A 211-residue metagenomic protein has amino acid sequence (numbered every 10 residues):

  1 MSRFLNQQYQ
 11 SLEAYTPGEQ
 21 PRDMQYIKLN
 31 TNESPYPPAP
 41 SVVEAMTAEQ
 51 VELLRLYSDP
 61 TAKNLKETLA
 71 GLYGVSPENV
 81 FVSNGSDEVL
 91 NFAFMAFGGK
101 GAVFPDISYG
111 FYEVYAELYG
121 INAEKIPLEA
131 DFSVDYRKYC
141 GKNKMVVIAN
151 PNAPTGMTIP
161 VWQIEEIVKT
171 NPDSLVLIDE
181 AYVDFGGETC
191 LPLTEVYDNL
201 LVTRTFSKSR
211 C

Functional and structural regions predicted by a protein language model:
M1-L56, K142: N-terminal "arm"/small-domain region of PLP-dependent enzymes with the aminotransferase-like
N32-P35, S86-D87, Y109, N150-P154 (+2 more regions): Short glycine-rich anion-binding loops that position phosphate/pyrophosphate groups of nucleotides and phosphorylated
E44, A48, G71, N91 (+4 more regions): Short, well-ordered alpha-helices that flank and scaffold nucleotide-derived cofactor binding pockets
S58, V82, F104, V202: Conserved SAM-binding loop
K63-G101: Phosphate-binding glycine-rich loop
M95-A149: PLP-dependent aminotransferase-like
S133-K142, P154-R210: Active-site pre-lysine segment of PLP-dependent enzymes
